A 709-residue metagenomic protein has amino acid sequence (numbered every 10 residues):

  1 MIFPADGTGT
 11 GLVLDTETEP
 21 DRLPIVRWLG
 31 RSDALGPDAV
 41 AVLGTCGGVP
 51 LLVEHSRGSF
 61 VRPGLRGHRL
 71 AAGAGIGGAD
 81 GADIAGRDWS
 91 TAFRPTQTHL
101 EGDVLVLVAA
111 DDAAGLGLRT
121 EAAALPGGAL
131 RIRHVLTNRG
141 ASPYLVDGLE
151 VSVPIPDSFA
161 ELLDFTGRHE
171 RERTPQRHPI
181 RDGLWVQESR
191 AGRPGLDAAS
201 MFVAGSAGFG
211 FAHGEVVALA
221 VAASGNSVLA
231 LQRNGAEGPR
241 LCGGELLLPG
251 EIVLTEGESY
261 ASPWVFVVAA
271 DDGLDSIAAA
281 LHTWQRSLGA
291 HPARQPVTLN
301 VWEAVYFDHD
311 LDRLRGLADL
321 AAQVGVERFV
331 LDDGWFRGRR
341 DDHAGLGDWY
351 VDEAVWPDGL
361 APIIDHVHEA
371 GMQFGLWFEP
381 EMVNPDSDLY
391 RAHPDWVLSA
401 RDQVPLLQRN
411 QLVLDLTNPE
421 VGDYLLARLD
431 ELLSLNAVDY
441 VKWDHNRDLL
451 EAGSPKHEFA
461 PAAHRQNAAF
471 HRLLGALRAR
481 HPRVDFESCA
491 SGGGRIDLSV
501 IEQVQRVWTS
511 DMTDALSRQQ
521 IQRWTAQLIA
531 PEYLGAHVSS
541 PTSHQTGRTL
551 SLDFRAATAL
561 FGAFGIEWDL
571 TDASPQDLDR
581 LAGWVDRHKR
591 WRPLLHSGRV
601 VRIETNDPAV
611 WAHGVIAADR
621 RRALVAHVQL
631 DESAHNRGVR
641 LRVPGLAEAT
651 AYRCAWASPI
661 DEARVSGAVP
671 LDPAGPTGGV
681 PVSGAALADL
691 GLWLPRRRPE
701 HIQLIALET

Functional and structural regions predicted by a protein language model:
M1-Q232, A651-P673: Polysaccharide-binding surfaces and accessory modules of carbohydrate-active proteins
P95, I252-A270, E700-L707: Short Pro-Gly-centered flexible turn/kink motifs
H134, G257, L299, F329 (+7 more regions): Conserved, mostly hydrophobic/aromatic
V203, F211, T605-E648: Carbohydrate-binding surface patches
P292-A427, Y440: Aromatic-lined carbohydrate-binding/catalytic grooves of carbohydrate-active enzymes
P357-G359, R391-H393, V397-D553, F561-W568 (+2 more regions): Active-site neighborhood of glycoside hydrolase catalytic domains
D553-R602: Catalytic cores of secreted or luminal carbohydrate-active enzymes
E632-T709: C-terminal beta-sandwich/jelly-roll accessory domains of carbohydrate-active enzymes
